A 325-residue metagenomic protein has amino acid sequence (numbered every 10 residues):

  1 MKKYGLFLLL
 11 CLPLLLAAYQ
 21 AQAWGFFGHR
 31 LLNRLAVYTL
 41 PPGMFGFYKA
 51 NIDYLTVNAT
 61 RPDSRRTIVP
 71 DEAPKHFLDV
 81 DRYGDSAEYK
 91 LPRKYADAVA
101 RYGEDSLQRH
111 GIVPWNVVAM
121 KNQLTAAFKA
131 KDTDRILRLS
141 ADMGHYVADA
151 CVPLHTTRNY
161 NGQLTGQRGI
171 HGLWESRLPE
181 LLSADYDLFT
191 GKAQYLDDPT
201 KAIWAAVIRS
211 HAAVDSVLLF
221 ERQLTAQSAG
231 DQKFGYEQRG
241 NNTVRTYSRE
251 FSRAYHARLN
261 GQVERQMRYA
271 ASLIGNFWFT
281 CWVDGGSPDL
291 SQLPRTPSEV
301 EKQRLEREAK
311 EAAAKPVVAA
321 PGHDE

Functional and structural regions predicted by a protein language model:
M1-Y4: Positively charged n-region of N-terminal signal peptides that target proteins for export
L6-F7, R34: General helical structural elements
F7-A17: Bacterial N-terminal signal peptides
A17-D142, R158-R268, S272-E325: N-terminal, motif-rich segments that launch catalysis or mediate targeting to/interaction with membranes, typified by
V147-G162: Catalytic Zn2+-binding segment of zinc metalloproteases
